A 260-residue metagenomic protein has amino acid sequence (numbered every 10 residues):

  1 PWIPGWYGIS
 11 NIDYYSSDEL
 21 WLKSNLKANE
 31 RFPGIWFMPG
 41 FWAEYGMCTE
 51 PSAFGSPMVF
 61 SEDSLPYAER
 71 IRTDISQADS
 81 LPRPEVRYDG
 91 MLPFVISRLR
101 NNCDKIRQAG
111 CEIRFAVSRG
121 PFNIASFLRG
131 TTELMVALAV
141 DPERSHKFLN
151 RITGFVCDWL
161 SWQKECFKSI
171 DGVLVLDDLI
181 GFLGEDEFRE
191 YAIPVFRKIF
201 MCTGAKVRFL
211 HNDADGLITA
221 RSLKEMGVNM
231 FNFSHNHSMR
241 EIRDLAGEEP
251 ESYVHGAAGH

Functional and structural regions predicted by a protein language model:
P1-F60, K147, I193, R197-K198 (+1 more regions): N-terminal basic, low-complexity leaders that serve as flexible interaction/assembly modules and, when applicable, as
P1-Y14, P82-H260: Active-site loop segments of alpha/beta catalytic cores
W21-N25, Y67, Q77, M91-R98 (+1 more regions): Generic hydrophobic, aliphatic-rich segments that mediate packing or membrane embedding
F32-W36, I75, V156, D178-L179: Bulky hydrophobic/aromatic packing residues
E44-P84: A contiguous, low-structure linker/loop signature
